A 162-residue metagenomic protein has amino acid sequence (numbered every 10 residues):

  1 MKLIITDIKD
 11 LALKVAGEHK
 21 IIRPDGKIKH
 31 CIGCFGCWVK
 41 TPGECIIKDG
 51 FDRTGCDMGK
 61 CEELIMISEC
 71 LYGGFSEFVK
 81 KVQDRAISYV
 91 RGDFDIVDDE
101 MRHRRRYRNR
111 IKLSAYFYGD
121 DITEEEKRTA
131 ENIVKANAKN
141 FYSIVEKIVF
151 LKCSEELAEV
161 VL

Functional and structural regions predicted by a protein language model:
M1-L64, S68-R91, L157-L162: N-terminal beta1-alpha1-beta2 submodule of the flavodoxin-like/Rossmannoid cofactor-binding fold
K2, E18-H19, L113, I144-I148: Hydrophobic anchor at the start of a short beta-strand that flanks the dinucleotide cofactor-binding loop
I5-K9, Y118-D121, L151-C153: Structural motif
G50-R53, D99-H103: A generic local structural motif
E62-E69, K112-D120: Short glycine-rich or small-residue beta-strand-to-loop segments that form or flank ligand, phosphate, metal/Fe-S
A86-M101, Y142-I148: Short, acidic/small-residue loops that bind anionic groups at enzyme active sites
H103-I111: Short, conserved loop/helix-junction motifs that constitute active-site signature segments in enzyme catalytic cores
I122-L162: Glycine-rich phosphate/pyrophosphate-binding loop and the adjoining helix
